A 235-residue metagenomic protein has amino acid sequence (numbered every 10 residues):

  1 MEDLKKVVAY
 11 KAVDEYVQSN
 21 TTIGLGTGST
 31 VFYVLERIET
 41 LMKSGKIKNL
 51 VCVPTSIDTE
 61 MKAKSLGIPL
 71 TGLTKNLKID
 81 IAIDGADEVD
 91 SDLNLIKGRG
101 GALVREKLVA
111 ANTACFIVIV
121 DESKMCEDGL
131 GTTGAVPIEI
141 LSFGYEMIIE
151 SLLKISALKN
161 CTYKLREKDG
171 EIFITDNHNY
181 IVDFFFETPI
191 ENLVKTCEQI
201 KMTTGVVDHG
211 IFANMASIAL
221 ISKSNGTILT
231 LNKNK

Functional and structural regions predicted by a protein language model:
M1-D84: N-terminal active-site beta-alpha-beta segment that forms phosphate/nucleotide-binding and substrate-recognition loops
D3-V7, I57-K235: Conserved phosphate- and dinucleotide-binding cores of soluble alpha/beta proteins, encompassing both enzyme active
